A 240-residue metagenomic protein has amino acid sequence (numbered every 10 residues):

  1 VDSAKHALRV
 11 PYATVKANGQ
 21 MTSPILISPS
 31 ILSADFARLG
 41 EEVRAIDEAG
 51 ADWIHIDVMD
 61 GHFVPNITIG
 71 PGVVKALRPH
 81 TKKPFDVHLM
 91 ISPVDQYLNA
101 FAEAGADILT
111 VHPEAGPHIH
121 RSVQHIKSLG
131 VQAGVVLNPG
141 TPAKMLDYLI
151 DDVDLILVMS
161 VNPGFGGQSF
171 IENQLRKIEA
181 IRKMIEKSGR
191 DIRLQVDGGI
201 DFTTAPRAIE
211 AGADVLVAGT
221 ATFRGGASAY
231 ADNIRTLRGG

Functional and structural regions predicted by a protein language model:
L26-S30, I54-I56, F85-L89, L109-V111 (+4 more regions): Hydrophobic faces of well-ordered beta-strands that scaffold small-molecule active sites in alpha/beta enzyme cores
R38, Q96-Y97, A106-R193: Conserved anion-binding
L39, I46, D57, F101 (+6 more regions): Conserved, mostly hydrophobic/aromatic
A49, H80, A104, L129 (+1 more regions): Structural motif
I54-P71, V161-S169, R224: Glycine-rich, proline-tolerant flexible connector loops at the mouths of alpha/beta enzymes
D60-H125: N-terminal active-site wall of soluble small-molecule enzyme domains
D95-E103, T141-D151, I200-L216: Catalytic cores of alpha/beta
F223-G240: C-terminal helical cap(s) of enzyme catalytic domains, especially alpha/beta-barrels
